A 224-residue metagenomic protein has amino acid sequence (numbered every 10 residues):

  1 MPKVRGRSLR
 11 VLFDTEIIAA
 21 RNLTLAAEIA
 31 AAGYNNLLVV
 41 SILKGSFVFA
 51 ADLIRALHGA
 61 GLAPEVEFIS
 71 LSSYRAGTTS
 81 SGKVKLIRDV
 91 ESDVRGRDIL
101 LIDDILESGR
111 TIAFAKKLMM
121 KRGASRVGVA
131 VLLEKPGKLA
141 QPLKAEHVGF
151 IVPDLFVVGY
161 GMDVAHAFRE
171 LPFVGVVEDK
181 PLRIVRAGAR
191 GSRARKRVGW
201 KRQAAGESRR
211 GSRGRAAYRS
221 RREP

Functional and structural regions predicted by a protein language model:
M1-R202, G211-P224: PRPP-associated nucleotide enzymes
E207: Alpha-helical and His/Cys-centered functional microenvironments
